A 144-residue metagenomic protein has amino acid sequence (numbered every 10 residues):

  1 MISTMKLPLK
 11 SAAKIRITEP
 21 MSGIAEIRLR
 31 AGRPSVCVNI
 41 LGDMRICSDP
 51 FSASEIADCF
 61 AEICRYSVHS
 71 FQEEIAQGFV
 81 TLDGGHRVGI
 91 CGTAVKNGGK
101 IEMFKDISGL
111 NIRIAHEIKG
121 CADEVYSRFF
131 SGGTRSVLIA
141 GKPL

Functional and structural regions predicted by a protein language model:
M1-G84: N-terminal accessory targeting/assembly segments
D58-E62, Y66-G133: P-loop NTP-binding catalytic core
G133-L144: Glycine-rich phosphate-binding P-loop
